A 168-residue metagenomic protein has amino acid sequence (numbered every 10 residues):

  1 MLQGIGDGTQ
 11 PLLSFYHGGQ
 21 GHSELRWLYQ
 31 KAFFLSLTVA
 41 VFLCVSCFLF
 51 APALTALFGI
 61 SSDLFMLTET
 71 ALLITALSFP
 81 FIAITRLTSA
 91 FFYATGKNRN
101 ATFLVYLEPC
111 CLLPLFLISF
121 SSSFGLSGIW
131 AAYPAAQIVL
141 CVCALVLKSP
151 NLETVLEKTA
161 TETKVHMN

Functional and structural regions predicted by a protein language model:
M1-V45, L49-A51, I82-L104: Small-residue-rich hydrophobic transmembrane alpha-helices
S36, L72-T75, F79, V105-Y106 (+1 more regions): Residue-level recognition of transmembrane alpha-helices in multi-pass small-molecule transporters/permeases
V39, L43, C47, S78 (+3 more regions): Alpha-helical transmembrane segments of multipass membrane proteins
F42-F65, E69: Short membrane-interface helical motifs at transmembrane helix boundaries in multi-pass membrane transporters
C47, A90, F116-L117, A144-K148: Structural signal for membrane-spanning alpha-helices in multi-pass inner-membrane proteins, emphasizing helix cores
A51, R99, P109-V142: Membrane-interface helix-loop junctions in multi-pass transport and translocation proteins
S62-T85, P114: Alpha-helical transmembrane segments of multi-pass membrane proteins
S119, P134-N168: C-terminal transmembrane helix end/exit motif
